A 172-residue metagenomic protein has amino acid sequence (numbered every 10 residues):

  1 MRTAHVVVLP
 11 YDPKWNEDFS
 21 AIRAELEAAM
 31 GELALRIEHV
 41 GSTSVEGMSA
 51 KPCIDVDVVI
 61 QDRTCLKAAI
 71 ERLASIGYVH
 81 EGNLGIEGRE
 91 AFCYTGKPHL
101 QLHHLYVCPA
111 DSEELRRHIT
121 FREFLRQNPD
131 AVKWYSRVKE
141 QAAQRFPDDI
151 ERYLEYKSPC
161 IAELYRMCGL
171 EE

Functional and structural regions predicted by a protein language model:
M1-E38, A162: Helical scaffold of the NTase/Pol beta-like nucleotidyltransferase catalytic core
V6-P13, V58, F121-L125: Short histidine-centered catalytic/ligand-binding loop motif
L26-K67: Active-site nucleotide-donor binding segment shared across nucleotidyl transfer reactions
A68-I76: Short amphipathic alpha-helices in soluble, non-transmembrane regions that often serve as interface/regulatory elements
S75-V79, L170: Short aromatic/hydrophobic-glycine micro-motifs
Y78-E113: Conserved catalytic core of two-metal-ion nucleotidyltransferases
L115-E172: Catalytic cores of NTP-dependent nucleotidyl/adenyl transfer enzymes across multiple folds
